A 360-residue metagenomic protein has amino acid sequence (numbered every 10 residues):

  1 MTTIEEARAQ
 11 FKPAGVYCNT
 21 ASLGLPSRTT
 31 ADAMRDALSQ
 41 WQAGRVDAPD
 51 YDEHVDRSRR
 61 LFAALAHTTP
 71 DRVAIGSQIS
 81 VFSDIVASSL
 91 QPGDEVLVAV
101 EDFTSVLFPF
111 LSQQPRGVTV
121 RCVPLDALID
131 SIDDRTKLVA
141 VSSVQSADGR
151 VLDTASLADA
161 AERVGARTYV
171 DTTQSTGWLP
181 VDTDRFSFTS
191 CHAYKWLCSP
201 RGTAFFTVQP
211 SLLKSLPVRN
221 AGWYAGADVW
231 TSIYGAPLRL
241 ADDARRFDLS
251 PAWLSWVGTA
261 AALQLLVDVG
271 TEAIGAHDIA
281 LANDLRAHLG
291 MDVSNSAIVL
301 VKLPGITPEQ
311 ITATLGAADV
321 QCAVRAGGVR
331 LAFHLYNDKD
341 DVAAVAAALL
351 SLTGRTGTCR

Functional and structural regions predicted by a protein language model:
M1-R360: Pyridoxal 5′-phosphate
